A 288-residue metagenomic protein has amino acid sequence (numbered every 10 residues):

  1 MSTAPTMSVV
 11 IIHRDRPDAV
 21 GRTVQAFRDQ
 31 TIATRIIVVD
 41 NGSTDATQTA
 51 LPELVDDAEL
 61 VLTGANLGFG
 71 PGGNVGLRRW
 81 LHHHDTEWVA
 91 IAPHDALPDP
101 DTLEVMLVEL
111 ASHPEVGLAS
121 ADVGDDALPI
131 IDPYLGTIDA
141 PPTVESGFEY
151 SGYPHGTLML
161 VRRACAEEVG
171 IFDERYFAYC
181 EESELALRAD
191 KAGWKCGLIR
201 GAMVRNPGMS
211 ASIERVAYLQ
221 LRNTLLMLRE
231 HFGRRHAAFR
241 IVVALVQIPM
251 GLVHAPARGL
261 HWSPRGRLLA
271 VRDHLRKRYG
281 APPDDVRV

Functional and structural regions predicted by a protein language model:
M1-A26: N-proximal low-complexity "stem/linker" segments adjacent to membrane-targeting elements
Q25-T34: Short, acidic, metal-binding catalytic loop of nucleotide-sugar glycosyltransferases
D40-T49, A65: A conserved acidic beta->alpha catalytic loop
L62, L67, P71-V75, R79 (+2 more regions): Acidic/His-rich active-site region of diverse nucleotide-sugar glycosyltransferases
D85-L97: Short beta-strand-to-loop acidic/aromatic patch adjacent to the donor-nucleotide binding site
G152-V161, C165-G170, E174-M203: A short, conserved alpha-helix in the catalytic core of glycosyltransferases
A192-R215, L228: Active-site donor/metal-binding and catalytic loop motifs of nucleotide-sugar-dependent glycosylation enzymes
V216-N223, R234-V288: Non-catalytic, C-terminal membrane-associated alpha-helical segments of glycosyltransferases
